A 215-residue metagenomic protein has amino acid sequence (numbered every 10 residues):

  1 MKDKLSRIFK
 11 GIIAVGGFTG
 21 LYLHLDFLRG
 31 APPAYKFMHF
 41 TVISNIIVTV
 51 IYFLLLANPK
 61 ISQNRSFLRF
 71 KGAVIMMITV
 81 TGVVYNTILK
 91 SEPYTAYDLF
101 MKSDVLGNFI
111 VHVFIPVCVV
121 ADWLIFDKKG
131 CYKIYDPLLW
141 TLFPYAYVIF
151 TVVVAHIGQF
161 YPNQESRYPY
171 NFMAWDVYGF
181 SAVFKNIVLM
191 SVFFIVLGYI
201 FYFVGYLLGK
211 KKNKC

Functional and structural regions predicted by a protein language model:
M1-I13: N-terminal membrane topogenic signal
K2, N58-F70, D127-Y135: Membrane-interface helix-boundary motifs at transmembrane edges
Y22-A31, N86-D98: Juxtamembrane "helix-exit" motif on the non-cytosolic side of transmembrane helices
P32-F40, F67-F70, T95-I110, Y132-P137: Non-cytosolic membrane-interface motifs at loop->transmembrane helix junctions
V105-V117, I187-L189: Membrane-interface loop-to-helix entry segments
F114-Y132: Alpha-helical transmembrane segments in multipass membrane proteins, preferentially the mid-helix core
Y145-N171: Juxtamembrane non-transmembrane "cap" segments at the membrane-aqueous interface of multi-pass membrane proteins
N163-I200: Membrane-interface transmembrane-helix boundary segments in multi-pass integral membrane proteins
